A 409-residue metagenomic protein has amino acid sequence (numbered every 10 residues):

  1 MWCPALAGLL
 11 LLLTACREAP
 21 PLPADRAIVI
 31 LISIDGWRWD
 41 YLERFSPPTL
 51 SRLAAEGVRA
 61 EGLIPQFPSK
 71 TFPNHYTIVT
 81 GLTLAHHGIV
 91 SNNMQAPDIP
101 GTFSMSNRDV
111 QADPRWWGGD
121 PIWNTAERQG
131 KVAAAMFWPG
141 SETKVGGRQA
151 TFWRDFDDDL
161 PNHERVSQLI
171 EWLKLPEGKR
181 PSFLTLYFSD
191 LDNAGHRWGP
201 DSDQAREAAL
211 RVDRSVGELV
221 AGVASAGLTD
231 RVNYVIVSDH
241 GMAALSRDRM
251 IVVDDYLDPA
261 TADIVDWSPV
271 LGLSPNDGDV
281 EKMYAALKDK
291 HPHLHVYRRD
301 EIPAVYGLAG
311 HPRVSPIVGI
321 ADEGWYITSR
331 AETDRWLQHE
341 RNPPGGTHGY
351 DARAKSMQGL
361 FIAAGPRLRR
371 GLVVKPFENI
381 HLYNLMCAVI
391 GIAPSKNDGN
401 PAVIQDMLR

Functional and structural regions predicted by a protein language model:
L13-A15: C-terminal motif of bacterial Sec signal peptides marking the signal peptidase cleavage site
R17-R26: Bacterial Sec signal peptide processing site at the extreme N-terminus
L22, N162-K174, L191-V232, K282 (+1 more regions): A long, amphipathic alpha-helix that forms part of the scaffold/cap immediately adjacent to metal-dependent active
D25-V29, E56-A60, Q129-A134, G178-L184 (+4 more regions): Loop/turn elements at helix/coil->beta-strand transitions in domains of secreted/extracellular proteins
L31, T49, R211-V252: Metal-dependent active-site segment of extracytoplasmic phospho-/sulfohydrolases and closely related
D40-H87: Short, structured active-site-proximal loop/turn typified by the sulfatase FGly-forming signature C/S-X-P-X-R
L82-G199: His/Asp/Glu-rich, glycine-adjacent segments that coordinate divalent cations and/or stabilize oxyanion chemistry on
V265-V373, F377-A388: Active-site neighborhoods of enzymes that stabilize oxyanions during catalysis
